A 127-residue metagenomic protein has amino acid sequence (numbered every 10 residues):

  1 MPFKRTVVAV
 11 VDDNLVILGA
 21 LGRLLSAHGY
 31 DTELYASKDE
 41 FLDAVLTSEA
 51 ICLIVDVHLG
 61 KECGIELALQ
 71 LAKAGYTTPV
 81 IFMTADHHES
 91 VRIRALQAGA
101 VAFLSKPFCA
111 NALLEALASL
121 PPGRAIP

Functional and structural regions predicted by a protein language model:
L15-E33: Two-component/phosphorelay signaling modules centered on CheY-like receiver
L18, G60, H88: The feature encodes the CheY-like receiver
A36-S37, C63-E66: Acidic catalytic/metal-coordinating carboxylates
D43, I65-Y76: Short amphipathic alpha-helix used as the core "switch/output" element in two-component signaling
S48-V55, L59: Active-site beta3 strand of CheY-like receiver
E66, H87-A102: Alpha4 helix (beta4-alpha4-beta5 surface) of REC/receiver domains from two-component response regulators
S90, F108-A118: C-terminal output helix
